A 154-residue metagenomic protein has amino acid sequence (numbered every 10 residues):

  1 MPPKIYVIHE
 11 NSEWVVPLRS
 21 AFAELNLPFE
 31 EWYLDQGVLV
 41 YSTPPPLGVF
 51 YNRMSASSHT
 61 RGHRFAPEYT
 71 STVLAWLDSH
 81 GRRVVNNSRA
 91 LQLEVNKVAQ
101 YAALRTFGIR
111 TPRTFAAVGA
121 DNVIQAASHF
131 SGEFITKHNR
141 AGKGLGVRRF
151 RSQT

Functional and structural regions predicted by a protein language model:
M1-Y6: Extreme N-terminal starter segment of soluble prokaryotic enzymes
V7-E10, R151: Small/polar loops that bind or transfer phosphate-bearing groups
E10-R113: Conserved N-proximal alpha/beta basic substrate-recognition cap immediately N-terminal to, or forming the N-lobe
S79-G81, S88-T154: Active-site nucleotide/adenylate-binding loops and adjacent lid/helix of ATP-dependent enzymes
